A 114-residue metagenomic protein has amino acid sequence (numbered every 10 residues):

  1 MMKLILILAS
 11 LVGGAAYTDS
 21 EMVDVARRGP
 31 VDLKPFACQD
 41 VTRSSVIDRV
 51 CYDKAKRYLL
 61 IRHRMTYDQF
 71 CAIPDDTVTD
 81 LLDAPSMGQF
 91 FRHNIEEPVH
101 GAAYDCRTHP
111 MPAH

Functional and structural regions predicted by a protein language model:
M1-I7: Sec-dependent signal peptide recognition, specifically the positively charged N-region followed immediately by
L8-A16: Hydrophobic h-region of N-terminal signal peptides that target proteins for export in Gram-negative bacteria
Y17-H114: Acidic/histidine-enriched, beta-strand-rich ligand/metal-binding domains
